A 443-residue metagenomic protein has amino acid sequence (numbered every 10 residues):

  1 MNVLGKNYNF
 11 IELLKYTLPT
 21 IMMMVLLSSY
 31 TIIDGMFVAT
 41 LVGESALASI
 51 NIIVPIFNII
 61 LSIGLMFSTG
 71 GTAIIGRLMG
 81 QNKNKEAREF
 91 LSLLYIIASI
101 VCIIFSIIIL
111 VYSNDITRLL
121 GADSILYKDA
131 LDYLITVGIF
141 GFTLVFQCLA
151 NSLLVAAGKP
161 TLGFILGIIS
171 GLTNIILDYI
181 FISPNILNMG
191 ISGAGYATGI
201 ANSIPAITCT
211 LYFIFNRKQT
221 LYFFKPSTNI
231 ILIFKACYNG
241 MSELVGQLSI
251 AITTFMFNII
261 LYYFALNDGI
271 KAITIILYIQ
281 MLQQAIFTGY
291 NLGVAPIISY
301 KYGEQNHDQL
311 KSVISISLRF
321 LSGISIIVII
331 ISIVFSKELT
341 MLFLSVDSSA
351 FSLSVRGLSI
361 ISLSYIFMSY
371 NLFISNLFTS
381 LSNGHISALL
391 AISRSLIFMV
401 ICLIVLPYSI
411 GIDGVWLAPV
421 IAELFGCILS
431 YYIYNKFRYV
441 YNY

Functional and structural regions predicted by a protein language model:
M1-T17, I75-F142, I186-M241, I298-S364 (+1 more regions): Short alpha-helical transmembrane segments in multi-pass integral membrane proteins
G5-V42, P55-G70, I74, S99-S106 (+5 more regions): N-terminal transmembrane alpha-helices
K15-D34, T136, S170, A201-P205 (+4 more regions): Transmembrane helical elements of multi-pass membrane transporters/channels
T20, M24, M36, A73 (+14 more regions): Transmembrane alpha-helix boundary and packing residues in multipass membrane permease domains and related
S29-A48, T117-S124, I180-M189, A251-Y278 (+4 more regions): Helix-terminus/linker motif at the lipid-water interface of multi-pass membrane proteins
L47-I107, L144-G163, A272-I330, V334 (+2 more regions): Small-residue-rich hydrophobic transmembrane alpha-helices
I59-S62, N174-D178, A206-T210, L282-A285 (+3 more regions): Hydrophobic transmembrane alpha-helices of multi-pass small-molecule transporters
S68, V137-V155, G163-G171, A194-C209 (+4 more regions): Short runs within selected transmembrane alpha-helices of multi-pass transporters and secretion channels
